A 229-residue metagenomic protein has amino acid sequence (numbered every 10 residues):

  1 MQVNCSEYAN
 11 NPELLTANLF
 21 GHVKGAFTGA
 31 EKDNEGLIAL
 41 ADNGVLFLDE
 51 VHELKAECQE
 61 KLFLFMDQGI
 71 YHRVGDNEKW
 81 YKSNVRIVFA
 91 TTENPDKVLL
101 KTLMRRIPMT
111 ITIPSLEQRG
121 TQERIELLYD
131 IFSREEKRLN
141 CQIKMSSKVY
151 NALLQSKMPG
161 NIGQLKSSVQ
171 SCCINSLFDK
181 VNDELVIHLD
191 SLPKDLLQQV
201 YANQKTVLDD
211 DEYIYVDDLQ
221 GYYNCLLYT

Functional and structural regions predicted by a protein language model:
Q2-N10, P114-L116: A short hydrophobic beta-strand->loop->alpha-helix junction that borders the nucleotide-binding pocket of P-loop NTPases
A9-A17, E31-D67, D96-R106, T121: Conserved AAA+/SF3 P-loop NTPase catalytic/coupling segment centered on the Walker-B
L15, V98-E135: Conserved AAA+ ATPase core "coupling" helix
Q68-S115: Canonical AAA+ ATPase core
K137, L154-E184: AAA+ ATPase "lid" subdomain C-terminal helix
C141-K157: Short conserved motifs of the RecA-like P-loop NTPase core
V169, S176-Q204: Conserved C-terminal helix/linker of AAA+ ATPases
Y228-T229: Conserved small/polar residues in nucleotide/adenosyl-binding loops
